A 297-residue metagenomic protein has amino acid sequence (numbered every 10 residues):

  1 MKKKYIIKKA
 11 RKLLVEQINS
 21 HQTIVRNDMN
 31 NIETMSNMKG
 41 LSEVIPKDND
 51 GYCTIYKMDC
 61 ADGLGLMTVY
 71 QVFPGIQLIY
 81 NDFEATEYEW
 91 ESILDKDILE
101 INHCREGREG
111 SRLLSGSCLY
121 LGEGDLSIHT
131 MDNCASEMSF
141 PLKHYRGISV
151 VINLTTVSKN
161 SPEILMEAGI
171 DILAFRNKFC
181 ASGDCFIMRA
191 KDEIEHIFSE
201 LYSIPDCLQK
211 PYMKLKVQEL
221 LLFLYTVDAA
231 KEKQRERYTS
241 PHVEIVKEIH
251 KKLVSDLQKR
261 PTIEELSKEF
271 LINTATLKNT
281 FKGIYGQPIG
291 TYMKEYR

Functional and structural regions predicted by a protein language model:
M1-D95: N-terminal low-complexity or simple alpha-helical regulatory segments that function as activation/interaction modules
G63, F73-I76, S92-I98, M131-S149: Ligand-binding loop in jelly-roll beta-barrel domains
I76, E87, D95-G116, G122-L126 (+1 more regions): Glycine- and acidic-residue-biased ligand/ion/polar-headgroup-sensing regions
Y80-D82, E100-N102, S149: Beta-strand secondary-structure signal
W90, S240-I245, M293-R297: Short, basic, alpha-helical segments at the C-terminal edge of helix-turn-helix-like DNA-binding modules
R112-T239, V246, I263, K268-F270 (+1 more regions): Alpha-helical bundle regulatory/interaction domains
E193-I197, Y285, R297: N-terminal alpha-helical segment
L221-A230, E248, K252-S255, K259-Y296: Basic/polar phosphate-binding segments, predominantly the helix-turn-helix DNA-binding elements of transcriptional
